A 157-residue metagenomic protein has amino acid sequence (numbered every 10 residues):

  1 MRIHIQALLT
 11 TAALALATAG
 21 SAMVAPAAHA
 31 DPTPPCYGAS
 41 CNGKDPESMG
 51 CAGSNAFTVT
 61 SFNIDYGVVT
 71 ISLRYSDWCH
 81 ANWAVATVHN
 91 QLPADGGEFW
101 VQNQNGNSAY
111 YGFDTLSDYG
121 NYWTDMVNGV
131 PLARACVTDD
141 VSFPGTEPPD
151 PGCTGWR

Functional and structural regions predicted by a protein language model:
M1-P46, G50: N-terminal prepro-regions of secreted/extracellular proteins
A30-R157: Post-signal peptide N-terminal regions of Sec-secreted extracellular proteins
